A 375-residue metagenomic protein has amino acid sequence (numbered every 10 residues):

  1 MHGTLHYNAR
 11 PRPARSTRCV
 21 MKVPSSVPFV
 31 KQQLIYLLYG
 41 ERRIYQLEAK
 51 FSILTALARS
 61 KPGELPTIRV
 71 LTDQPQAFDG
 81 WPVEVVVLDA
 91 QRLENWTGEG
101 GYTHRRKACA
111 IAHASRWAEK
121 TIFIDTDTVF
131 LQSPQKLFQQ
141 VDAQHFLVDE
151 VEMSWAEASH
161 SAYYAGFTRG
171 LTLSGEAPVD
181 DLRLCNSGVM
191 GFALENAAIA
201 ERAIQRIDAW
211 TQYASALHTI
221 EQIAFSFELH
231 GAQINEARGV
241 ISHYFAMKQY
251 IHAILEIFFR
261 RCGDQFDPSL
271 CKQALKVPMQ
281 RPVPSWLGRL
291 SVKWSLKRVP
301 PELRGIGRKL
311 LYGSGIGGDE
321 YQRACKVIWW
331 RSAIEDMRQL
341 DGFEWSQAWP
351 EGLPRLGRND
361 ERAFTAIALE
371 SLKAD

Functional and structural regions predicted by a protein language model:
M1-G3, A216: A subset of signal/propeptide-processing and intrinsically disordered low-complexity segments in secreted/extracellular
H2, A14-S16: N-terminal polybasic/positive-inside topogenic patches
R12, M21-D375: Glycosyltransferase catalytic domains, chiefly GT-A lineage
